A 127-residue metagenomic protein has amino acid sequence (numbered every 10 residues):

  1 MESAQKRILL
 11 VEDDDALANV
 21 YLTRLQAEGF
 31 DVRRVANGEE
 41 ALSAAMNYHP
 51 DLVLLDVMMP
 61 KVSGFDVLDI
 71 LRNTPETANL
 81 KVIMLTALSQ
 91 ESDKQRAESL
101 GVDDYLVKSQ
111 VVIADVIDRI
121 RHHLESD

Functional and structural regions predicted by a protein language model:
M1-R7, A114-D127: Non-catalytic signal-transmission and effector/linker regions of two-component phosphorelay proteins
E12: Conserved acidic carboxylate
G29-A36, A44: Short hydrophobic/Thr-rich beta-strand motif most characteristic of the beta2 strand and flanking loop of CheY-like
Y48-L54: Active-site beta3 strand of CheY-like receiver
D56, T86: Active-site residues of response regulator receiver
M59: Receiver (REC) domain active-site loop signature in two-component systems and cognate sites in sensor histidine kinases
